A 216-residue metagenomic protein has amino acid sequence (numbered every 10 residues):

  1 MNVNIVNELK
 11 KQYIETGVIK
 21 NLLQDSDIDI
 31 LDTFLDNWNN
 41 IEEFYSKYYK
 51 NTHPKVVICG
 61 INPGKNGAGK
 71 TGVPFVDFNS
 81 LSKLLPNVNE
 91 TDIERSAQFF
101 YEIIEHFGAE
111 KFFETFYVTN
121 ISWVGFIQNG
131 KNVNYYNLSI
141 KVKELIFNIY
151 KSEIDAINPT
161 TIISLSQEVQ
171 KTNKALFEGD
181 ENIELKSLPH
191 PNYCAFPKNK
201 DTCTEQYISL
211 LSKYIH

Functional and structural regions predicted by a protein language model:
N2-T161, V169-K171, K186, C194 (+1 more regions): A polyanion-binding, active-site-adjacent surface
G72, F113, A175, K198-T204: A generic "cationic amphipathic patch" detector
N173-D180: Short, aromatic/basic amphipathic alpha-helical patches
E181-I215: Short, flexible loop segments at boundaries between secondary-structure elements
